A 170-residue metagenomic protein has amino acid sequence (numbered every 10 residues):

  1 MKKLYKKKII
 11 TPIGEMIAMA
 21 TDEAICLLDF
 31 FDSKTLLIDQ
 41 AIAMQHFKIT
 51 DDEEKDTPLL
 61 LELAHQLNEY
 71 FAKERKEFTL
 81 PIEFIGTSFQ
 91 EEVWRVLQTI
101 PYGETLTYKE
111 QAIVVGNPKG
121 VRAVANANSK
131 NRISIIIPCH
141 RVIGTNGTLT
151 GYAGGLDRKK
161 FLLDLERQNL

Functional and structural regions predicted by a protein language model:
M1-P118, N169-L170: Basic nucleic-acid-binding alpha-helical/helix-turn surface characteristic of O6-alkylguanine DNA
P118-V121, L162: LysM (lysin motif) carbohydrate-binding repeats in extracellular/periplasmic proteins that recognize
V121-N131: Regulatory, non-catalytic segments
R132, I136: Major-groove DNA-recognition helix of helix-turn-helix-type DNA-binding domains
C139: Short cysteine clusters
T145-L170: …primarily DNA-binding HTH/wHTH and HhH modules…
